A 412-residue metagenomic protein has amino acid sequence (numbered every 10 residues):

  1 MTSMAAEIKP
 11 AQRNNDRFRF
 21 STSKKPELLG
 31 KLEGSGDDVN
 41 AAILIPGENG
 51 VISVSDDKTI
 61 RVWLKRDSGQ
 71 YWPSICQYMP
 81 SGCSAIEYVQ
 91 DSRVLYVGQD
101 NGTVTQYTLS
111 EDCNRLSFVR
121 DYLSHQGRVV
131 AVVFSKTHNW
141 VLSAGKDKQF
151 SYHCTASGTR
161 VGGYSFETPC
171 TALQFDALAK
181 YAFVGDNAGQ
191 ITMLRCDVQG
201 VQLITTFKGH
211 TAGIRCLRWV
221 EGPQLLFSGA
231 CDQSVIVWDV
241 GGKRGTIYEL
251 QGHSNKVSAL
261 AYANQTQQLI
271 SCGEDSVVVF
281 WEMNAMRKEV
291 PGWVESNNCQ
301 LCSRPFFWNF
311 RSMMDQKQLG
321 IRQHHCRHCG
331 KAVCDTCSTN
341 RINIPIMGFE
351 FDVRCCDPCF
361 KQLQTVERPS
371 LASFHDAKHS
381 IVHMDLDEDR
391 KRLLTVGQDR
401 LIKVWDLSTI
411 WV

Functional and structural regions predicted by a protein language model:
M1-A41, E48-G50, D56-R61, R66-D67 (+7 more regions): Intrinsically disordered, low-complexity acidic/Ser/Thr/Pro-rich linker and tail segments in large eukaryotic scaffolds
F20-S21, L28-G34, Q70-M79, S117-S124 (+8 more regions): Short C-terminal beta-strands that terminate individual repeats in beta-propeller domains, predominantly WD40 blades
G36-L44, P80-Y88, G127-F134, T168-F175 (+3 more regions): Canonical WD40 repeat/beta-propeller blade segments in eukaryotic WD-repeat proteins
E48-I52, W72, S92-Y96, Q106 (+12 more regions): Structural hallmark of WD40 beta-propellers
V54-D57, G98-N101, A144-D147, L178 (+4 more regions): Conserved strand-to-loop turn within each blade of WD40 beta-propeller repeats
I60-K65, V104-T108, F150-C154, I191-C196 (+3 more regions): WD40-repeat beta-propellers
S258, Q265-A285, M384-E388, R392-W411: Blade-level signature of beta-propeller repeat domains, shared across WD40, Kelch, NHL, RCC1 and BNR/Asp-box propellers
H325-I346: Cys/His-coordinated zinc-finger cores
